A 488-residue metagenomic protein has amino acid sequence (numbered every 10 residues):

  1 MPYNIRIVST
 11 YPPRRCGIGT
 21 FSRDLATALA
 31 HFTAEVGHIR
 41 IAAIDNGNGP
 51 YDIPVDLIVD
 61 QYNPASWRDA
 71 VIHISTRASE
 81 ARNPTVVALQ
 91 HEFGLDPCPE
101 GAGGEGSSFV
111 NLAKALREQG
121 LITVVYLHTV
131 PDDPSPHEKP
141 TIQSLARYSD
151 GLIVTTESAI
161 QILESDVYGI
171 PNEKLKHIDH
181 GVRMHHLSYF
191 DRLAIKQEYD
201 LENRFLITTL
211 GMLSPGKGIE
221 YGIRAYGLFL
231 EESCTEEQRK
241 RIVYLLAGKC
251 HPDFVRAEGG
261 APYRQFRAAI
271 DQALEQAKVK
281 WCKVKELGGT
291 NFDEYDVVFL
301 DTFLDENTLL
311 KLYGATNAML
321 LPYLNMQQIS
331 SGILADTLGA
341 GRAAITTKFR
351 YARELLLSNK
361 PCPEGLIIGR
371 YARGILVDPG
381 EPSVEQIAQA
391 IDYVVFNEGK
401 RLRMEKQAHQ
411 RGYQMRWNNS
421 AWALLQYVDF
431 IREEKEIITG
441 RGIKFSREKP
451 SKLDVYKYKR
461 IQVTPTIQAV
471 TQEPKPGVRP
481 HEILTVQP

Functional and structural regions predicted by a protein language model:
R147-Y189: Donor nucleotide-sugar binding/catalytic pocket of nucleotide-sugar-dependent glycosyltransferases
L187-L201: A short helix/loop element that forms part of the nucleotide-sugar donor recognition site in Leloir-type
L201-K217, I223-G227, Y244-G248: Conserved donor-binding/catalytic core segment of Leloir-type glycosyltransferases
G248-C250, A257-N307, Y371, I375-L376: Nucleotide-activated donor-binding/catalytic signature segment of Leloir-type glycosyltransferases, i.e., the conserved
D293-Y295, F299-D301, K311-Q328, R342: Acidic donor-binding loop of glycosyltransferase active sites
A318-L320, A343-T347, Y351-A352, L356-L357 (+1 more regions): Short hydrophobic beta-strand element within catalytic cores of glycosyltransferases and related nucleotide-activated
R353-D392, K400: Change "using UDP/GDP/dTDP sugars" to "using nucleotide sugars
Y393, K400-Q414, G442: A short, well-ordered alpha-helix in the C-terminal region of glycosyltransferases
